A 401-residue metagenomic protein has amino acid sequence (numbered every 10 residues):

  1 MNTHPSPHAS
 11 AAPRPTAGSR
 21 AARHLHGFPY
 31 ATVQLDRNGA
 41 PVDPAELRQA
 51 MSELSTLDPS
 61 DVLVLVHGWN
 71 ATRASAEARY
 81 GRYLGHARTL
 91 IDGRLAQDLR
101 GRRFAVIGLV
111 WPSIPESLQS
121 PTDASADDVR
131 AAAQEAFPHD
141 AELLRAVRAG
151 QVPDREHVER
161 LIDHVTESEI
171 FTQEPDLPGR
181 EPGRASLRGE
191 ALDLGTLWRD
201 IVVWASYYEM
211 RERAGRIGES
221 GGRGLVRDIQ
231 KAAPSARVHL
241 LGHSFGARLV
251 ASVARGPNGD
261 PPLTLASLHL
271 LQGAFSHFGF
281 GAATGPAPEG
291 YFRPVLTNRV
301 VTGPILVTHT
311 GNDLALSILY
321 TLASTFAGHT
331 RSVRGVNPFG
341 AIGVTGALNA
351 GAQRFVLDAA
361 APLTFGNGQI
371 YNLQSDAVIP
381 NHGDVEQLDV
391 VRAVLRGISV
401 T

Functional and structural regions predicted by a protein language model:
N2-A40, P115, A124-D127, Q151-E156 (+2 more regions): Lipolytic serine-hydrolase domain surface
L47-R48, E77-L90, P286-Y291, L388-R392: Well-ordered, non-membrane alpha-helical segments in soluble/globular domains
Q49-T56, P294-V295: Short amphipathic alpha-helices and their capping/turn segments at secondary-structure boundaries
S55-D123, L144-A191, R223: Short, surface-exposed "cap/lid" segments of acyl-processing enzymes
D61, W198-R199, L241: N-terminal non-globular segments
A76-Y80, A251, L319: Conserved strand-to-helix beginnings and helix N-cap segments that scaffold or border functional pockets
A126-G150: Acidic, His- and aromatic-enriched active-site or binding-groove loops in soluble protein domains that engage sugars
L241-G246, V250: Gly/Ala-rich beta-loop-alpha elbow adjacent to hydrolase catalytic centers
